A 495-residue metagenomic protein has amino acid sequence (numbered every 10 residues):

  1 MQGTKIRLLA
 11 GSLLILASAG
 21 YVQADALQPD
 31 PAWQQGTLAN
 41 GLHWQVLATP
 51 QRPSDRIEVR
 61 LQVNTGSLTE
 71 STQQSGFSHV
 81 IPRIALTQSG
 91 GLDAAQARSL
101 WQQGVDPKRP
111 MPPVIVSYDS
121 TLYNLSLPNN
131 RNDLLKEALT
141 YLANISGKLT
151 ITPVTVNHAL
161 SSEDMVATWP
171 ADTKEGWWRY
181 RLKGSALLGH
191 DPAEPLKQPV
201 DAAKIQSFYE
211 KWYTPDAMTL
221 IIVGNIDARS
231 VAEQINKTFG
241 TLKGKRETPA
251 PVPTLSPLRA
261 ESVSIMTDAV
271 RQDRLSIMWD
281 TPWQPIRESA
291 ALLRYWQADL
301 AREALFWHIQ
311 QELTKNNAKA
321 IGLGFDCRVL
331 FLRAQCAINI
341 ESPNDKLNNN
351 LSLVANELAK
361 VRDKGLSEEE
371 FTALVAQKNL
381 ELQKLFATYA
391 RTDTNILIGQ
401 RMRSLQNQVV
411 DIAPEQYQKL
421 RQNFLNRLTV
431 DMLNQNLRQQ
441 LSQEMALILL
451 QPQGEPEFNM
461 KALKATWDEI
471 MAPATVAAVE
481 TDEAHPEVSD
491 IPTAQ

Functional and structural regions predicted by a protein language model:
M1-Q23: Gram-negative bacterial Sec-dependent N-terminal signal peptides
G20-A48, Q206, T219-I221, D227-P282 (+7 more regions): Proteolytic maturation boundary segments
Q28-W33, A39-L42, R52-Q62, T72-F77 (+12 more regions): Extracytoplasmic
G41, L61, H79-V80, Y123 (+11 more regions): Buried hydrophobic packing residues in well-ordered domains
V46, N64-S71, I81-S89, T121-N132 (+9 more regions): Second-shell loop/turn segments in exported
E58-S126, D172, L187-P192, E303-L332: M16/MPP (pitrilysin/insulinase) zinc-metallopeptidase core fold and M16-derived inactive scaffolds
R98-F208, S352-N356, D363-G399: Acidic/histidine-enriched segments that form metal/cofactor-coordinating and catalytic pocket/exosite environments
A291-S367: Structured mid-domain segments that build the active-site/substrate or prosthetic-cofactor binding neighborhood
